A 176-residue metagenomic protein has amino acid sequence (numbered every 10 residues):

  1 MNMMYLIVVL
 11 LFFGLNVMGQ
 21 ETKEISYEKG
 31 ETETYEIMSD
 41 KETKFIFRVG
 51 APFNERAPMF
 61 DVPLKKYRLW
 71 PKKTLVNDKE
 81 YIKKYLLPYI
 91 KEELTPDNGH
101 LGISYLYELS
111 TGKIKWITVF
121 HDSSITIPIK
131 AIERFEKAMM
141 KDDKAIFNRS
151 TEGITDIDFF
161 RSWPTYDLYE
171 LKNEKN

Functional and structural regions predicted by a protein language model:
M1-Y27, N176: Bacterial Sec-dependent N-terminal signal peptides
Q20-N176: Charge-biased low-complexity segments
